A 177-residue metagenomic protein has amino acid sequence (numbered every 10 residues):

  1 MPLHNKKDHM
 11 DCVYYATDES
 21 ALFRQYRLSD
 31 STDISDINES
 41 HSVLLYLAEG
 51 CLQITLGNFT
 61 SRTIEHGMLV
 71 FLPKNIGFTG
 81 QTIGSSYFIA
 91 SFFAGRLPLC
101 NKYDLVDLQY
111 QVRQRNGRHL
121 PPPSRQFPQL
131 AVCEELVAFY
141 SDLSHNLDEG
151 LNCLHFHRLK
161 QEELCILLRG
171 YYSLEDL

Functional and structural regions predicted by a protein language model:
M1-D18, E149: A short, N-terminal "cap"/entry segment at the start of jelly-roll beta-barrel domains of the cupin/DSBH fold
P2, S29, Y46, P122 (+1 more regions): Generic signal for short, ordered secondary-structure residues within or immediately flanking folded domains
P2-H4, Q114-R125, L174: Short, charged, low-complexity loops and linkers
H4, H9, H41, H66 (+3 more regions): Histidine (H) residue identity feature
K6-C12, F59-S61, P128: Hydrophobic alpha-helices of bacterial signal-transduction systems
Y15-P121: N-terminal regulatory/effector-sensing and dimerization cores that precede helix-turn-helix DNA-binding domains
P123-L177: An amphipathic alpha-helical interaction segment
